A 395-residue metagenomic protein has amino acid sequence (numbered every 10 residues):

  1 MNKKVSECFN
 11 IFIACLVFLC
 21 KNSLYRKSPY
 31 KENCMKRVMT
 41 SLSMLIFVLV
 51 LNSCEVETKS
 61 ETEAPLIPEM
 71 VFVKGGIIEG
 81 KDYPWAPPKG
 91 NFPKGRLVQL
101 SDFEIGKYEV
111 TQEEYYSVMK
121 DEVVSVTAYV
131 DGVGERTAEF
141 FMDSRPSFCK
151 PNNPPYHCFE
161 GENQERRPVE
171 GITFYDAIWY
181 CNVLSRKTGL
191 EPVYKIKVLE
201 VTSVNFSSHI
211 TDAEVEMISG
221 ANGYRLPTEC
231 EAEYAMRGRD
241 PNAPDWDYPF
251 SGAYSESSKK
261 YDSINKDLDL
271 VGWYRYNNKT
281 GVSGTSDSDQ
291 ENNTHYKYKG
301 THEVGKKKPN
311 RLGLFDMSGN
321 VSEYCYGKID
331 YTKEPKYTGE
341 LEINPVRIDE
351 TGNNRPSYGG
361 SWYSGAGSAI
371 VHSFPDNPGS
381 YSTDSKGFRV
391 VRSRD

Functional and structural regions predicted by a protein language model:
K21-C34: Short, Lys/Arg-enriched N-terminal segments with co-localized hydrophobic residues within the first ~10-30 amino acids
N33-L42: Bacterial N-terminal signal peptides that target proteins for export
S43-V50: Bacterial N-terminal signal peptides
V50-E69: Bacterial Sec-dependent N-terminal signal peptides
G80-D102, G281-G305, G367-Y381: Short, polar loop/linker segments at the starts of domains and inter-domain junctions
A86, S101-Y261, D267-L268, N277 (+2 more regions): Active-site microenvironments of metalloenzymes and redox enzymes
F92-R96, D240-W246, S255-S258, G300 (+1 more regions): Surface-exposed recognition segments
E214-S219, D267-S318, P378: Short, well-ordered junction/capping motifs at the entry into regular secondary structure
